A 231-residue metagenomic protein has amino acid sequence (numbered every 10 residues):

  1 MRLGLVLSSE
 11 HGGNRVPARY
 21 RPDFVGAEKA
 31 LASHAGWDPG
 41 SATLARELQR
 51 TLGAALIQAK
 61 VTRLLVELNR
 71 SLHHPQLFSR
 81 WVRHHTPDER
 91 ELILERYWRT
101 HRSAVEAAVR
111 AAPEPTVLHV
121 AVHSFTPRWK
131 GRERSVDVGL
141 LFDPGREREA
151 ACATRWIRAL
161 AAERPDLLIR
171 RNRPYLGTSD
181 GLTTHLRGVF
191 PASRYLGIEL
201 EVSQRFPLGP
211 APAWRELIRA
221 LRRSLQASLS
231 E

Functional and structural regions predicted by a protein language model:
M1-E231: N-terminal catalytic or cofactor-binding beta/alpha core of small enzyme domains
